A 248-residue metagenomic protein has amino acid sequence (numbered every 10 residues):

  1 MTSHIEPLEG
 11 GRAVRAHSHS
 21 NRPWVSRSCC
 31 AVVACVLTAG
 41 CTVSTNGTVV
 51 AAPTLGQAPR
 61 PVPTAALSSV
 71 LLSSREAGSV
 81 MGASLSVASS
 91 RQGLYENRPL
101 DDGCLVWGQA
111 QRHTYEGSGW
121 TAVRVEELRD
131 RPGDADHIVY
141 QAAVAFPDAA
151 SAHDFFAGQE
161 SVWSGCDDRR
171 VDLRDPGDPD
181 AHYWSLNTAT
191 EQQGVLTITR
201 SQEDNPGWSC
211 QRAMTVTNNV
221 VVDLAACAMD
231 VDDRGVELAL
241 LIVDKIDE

Functional and structural regions predicted by a protein language model:
E6-C30: Bacterial N-terminal signal peptides that target proteins for export
L37-G40: C-terminal motif of bacterial Sec signal peptides marking the signal peptidase cleavage site
T42-E127: N-terminal "mature-domain start" segment
S86, W163-S209: Short Gly/Thr-rich strand-loop-strand
V123-R131, S209-V216: Short, surface-exposed beta-strand/loop micro-motifs that present aromatic residues
V125-D154: A short acidic-to-branched-hydrophobic micro-motif
V139-A142, T215-A228: Short, well-ordered beta-strand elements
A225-E248: Surface-exposed amphipathic alpha-helical segments
